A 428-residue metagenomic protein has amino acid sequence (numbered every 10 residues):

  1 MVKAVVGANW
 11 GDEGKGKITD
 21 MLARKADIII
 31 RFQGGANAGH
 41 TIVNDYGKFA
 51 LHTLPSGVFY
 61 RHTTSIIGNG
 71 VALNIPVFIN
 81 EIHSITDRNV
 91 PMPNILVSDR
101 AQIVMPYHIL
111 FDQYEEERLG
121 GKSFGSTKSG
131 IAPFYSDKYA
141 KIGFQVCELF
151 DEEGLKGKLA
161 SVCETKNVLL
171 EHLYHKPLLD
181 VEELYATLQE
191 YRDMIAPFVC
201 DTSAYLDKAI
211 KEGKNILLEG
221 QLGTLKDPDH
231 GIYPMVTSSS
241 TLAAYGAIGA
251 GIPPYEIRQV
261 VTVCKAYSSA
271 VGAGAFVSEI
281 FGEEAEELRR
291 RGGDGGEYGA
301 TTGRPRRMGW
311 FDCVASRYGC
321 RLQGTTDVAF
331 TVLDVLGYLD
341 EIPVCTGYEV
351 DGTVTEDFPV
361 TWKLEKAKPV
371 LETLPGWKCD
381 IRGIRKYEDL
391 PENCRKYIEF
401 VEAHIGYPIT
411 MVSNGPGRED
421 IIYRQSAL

Functional and structural regions predicted by a protein language model:
M1-L428: Non-transmembrane, aqueous-exposed alpha-helical and coiled segments at domain scale
